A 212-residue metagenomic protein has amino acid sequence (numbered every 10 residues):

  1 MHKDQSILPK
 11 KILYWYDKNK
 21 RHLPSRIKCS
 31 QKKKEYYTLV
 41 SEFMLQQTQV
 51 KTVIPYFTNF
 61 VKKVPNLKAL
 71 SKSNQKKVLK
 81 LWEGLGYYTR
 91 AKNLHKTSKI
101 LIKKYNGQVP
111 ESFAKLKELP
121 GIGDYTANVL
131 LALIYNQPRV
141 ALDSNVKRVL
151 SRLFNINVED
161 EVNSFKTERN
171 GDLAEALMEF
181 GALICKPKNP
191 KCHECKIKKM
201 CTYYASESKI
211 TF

Functional and structural regions predicted by a protein language model:
H2-S6, K11-I210: Catalytic cores of DNA base-excision repair glycosylases
